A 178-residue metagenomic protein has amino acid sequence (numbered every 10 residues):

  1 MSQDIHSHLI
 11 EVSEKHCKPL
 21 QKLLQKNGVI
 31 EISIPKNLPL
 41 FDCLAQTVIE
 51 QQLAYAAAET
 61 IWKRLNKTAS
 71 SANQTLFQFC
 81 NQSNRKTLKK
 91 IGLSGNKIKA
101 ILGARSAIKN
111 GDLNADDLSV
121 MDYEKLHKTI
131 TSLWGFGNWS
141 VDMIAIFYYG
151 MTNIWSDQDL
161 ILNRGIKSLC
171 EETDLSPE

Functional and structural regions predicted by a protein language model:
S7, E11, K18-Q25, L53-A54 (+1 more regions): Alpha-helical ds-nucleic-acid-binding substructure associated with the helix-hairpin-helix region of base-excision DNA
G28-F41: Helix-loop segments that flank and shape redox-cofactor active sites
L44-V48, Q52: Short, aromatic/basic-rich helix-turn unit that serves as a nucleic-acid recognition element
A45, I101-A104, I166: Buried hydrophobic packing segments
I49, D122-S168: Catalytic DNA-binding helix-loop module of base-excision-repair DNA glycosylases/AP lyases
I49, S70, R85, K109 (+3 more regions): A broad detector of the eukaryotic-type serine/threonine protein kinase catalytic domain
E172-E178: Short, charged, surface-exposed loops that flank catalytic or proteolytic processing sites
